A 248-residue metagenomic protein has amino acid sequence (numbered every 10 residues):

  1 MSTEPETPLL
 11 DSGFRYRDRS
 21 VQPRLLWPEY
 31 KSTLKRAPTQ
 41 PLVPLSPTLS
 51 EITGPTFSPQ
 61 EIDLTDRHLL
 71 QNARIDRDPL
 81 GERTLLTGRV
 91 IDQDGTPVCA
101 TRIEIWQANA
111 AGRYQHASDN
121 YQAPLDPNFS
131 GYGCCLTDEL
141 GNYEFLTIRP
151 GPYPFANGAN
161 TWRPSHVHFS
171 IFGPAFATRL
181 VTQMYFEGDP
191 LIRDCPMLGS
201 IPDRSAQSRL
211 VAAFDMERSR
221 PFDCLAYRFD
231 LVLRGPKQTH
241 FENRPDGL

Functional and structural regions predicted by a protein language model:
S2-L248: Beta-strand-dominated extracellular/periplasmic modules and repeats in secreted or surface-exposed proteins
